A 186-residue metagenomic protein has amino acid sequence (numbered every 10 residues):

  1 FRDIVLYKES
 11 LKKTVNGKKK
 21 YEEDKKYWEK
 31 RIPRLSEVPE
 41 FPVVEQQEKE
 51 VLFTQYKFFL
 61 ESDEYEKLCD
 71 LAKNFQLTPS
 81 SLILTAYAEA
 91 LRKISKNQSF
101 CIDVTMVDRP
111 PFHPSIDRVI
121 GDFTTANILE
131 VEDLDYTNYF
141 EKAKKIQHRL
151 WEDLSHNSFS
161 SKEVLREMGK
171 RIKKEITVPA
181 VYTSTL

Functional and structural regions predicted by a protein language model:
F1-Y56, D63, T137, E141 (+3 more regions): Short amphipathic alpha-helices and their capping loops
L11-K25, L71-L84, I94-L186: His-Asp-centered acyl/peptidyl-transfer active-site segments
K26, E50-F59, E64-K67, N74-L77 (+1 more regions): Recognition helices and adjacent regulatory flanks at domain boundaries
E29-E40, E61, E66-C69, K73 (+2 more regions): Amphipathic, well-packed alpha-helical segments that form the structural scaffold of globular domains
